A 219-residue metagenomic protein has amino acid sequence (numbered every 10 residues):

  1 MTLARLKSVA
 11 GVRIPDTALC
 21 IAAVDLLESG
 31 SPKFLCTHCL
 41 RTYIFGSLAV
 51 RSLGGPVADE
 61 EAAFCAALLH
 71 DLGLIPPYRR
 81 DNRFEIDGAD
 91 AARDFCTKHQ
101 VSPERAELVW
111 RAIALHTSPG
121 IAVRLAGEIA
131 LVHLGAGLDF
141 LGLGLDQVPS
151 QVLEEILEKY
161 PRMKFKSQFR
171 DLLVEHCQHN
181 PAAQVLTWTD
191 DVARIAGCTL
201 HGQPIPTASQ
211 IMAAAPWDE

Functional and structural regions predicted by a protein language model:
M1-A10, E28-C36, L40, I44-P56 (+2 more regions): Divalent metal-dependent phosphate-bond-processing catalytic cores, especially two-metal-ion Mg2+/Mn2+ enzymes that act
D16-T17: Low-complexity intrinsically disordered segments
L26, G30, A49, L72-I75 (+2 more regions): Alpha-helix C-capping/helix-to-loop hinge sites
T37, A58-E60, R83, D87 (+2 more regions): Alpha-helix N-cap and coil->helix boundary residues
R41-I44, R83-K98: An active-site-proximal "capping" alpha-helix that borders the catalytic cofactor pocket
D59-Y78, F84, G88, A92 (+1 more regions): His-Asp-centered metal-binding catalytic motifs of divalent-metal-dependent phosphohydrolases/nucleases
R93, K98-V109, A122: Internal catalytic or translocation cores that form aromatic/hydrophobic pockets or channels for amphipathic metabolites
